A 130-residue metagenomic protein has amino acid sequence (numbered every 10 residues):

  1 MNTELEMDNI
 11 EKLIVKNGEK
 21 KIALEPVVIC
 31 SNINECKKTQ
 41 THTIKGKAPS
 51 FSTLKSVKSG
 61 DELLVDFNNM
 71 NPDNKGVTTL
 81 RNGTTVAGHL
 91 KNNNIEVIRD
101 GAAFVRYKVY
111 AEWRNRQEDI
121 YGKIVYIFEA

Functional and structural regions predicted by a protein language model:
M1-K38, G122: N-terminal export/targeting and maturation segments
I14, A23, E62-L64, E96: Ser/Thr- (and often Asn-) enriched beta-sheet segments in non-cytosolic proteins
I29-T84: Mature extracytoplasmic domains of secretory-pathway proteins
T84-N92: Short beta-strand segments within Ig-like beta-sandwich modules, predominantly Fibronectin type-III
E96-R106: Surface-exposed, short loops/turns at beta-strand junctions within beta-sandwich domains
K108-E112: Extracellular recognition modules
W113-I120: Short acidic/polar inter-strand loop motif in beta-rich domains
V125-A130: Short beta-strand edge segments in extracellular beta-sheet folds
